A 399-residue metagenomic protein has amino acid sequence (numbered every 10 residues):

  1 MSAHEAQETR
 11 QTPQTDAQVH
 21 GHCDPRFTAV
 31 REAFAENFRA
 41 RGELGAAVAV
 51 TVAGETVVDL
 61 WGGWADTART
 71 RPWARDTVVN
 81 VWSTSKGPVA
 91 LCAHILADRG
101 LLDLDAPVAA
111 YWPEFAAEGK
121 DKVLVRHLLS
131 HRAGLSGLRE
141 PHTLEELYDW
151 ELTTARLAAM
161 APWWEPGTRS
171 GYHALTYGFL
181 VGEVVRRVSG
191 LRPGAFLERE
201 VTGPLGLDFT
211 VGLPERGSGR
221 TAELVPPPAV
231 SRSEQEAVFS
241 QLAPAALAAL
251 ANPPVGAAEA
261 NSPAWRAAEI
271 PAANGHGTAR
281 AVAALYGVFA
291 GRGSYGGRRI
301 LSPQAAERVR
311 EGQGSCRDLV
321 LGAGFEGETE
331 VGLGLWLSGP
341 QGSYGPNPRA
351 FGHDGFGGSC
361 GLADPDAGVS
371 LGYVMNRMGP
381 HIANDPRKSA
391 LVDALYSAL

Functional and structural regions predicted by a protein language model:
H20-W82, D103: Short, conserved catalytic-motif segment at the N-terminal edge
F34-A35, G54, T77-A106, V181-R186 (+2 more regions): Active-site SXXK
R75, N80-T84, L96-E140, A158-A159 (+2 more regions): Active-site helix/loop module of the DD-peptidase/beta-lactamase fold, centered on the serine-lysine SxxK catalytic
T77-V78, G137-G219, E259-G277: Catalytic-site signature segments of enzymes, centered on catalytic residues
H131, Y177-V184, A273-Y295, S359-N376: Active-site-proximal alpha-helical segments within enzyme catalytic domains
L224-A279, E311-D366: Active-site Gly/Thr loop motif
G291, A305, R310-L321, H381-L399: Short, gly/Ser/Thr-rich active-site loops of penicillin-recognizing serine hydrolases
D354-L399: Structured C-terminal helix/loop/strand segments within mature extracytoplasmic catalytic/sensor domains
